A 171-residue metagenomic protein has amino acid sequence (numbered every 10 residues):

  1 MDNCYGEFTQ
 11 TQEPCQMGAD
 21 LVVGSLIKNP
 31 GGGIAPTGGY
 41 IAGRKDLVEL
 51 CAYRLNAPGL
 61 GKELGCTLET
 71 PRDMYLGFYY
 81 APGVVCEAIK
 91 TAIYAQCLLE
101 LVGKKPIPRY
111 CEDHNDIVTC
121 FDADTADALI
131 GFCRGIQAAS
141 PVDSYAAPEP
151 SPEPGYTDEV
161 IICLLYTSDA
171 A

Functional and structural regions predicted by a protein language model:
M1-C86, K90, L99, G103-I107: Conserved PLP-enzyme active-site core in the AAT-like
T37-G38, V160-L164: Short, surface-exposed amphipathic charged segments that create phosphate/polyanion-binding patches used for binding
E69-G83, Q96-I162: Conserved small-domain helix->loop->beta segment predominantly found in fold-type I
Y166-A170: Conserved small/polar residues in nucleotide/adenosyl-binding loops
